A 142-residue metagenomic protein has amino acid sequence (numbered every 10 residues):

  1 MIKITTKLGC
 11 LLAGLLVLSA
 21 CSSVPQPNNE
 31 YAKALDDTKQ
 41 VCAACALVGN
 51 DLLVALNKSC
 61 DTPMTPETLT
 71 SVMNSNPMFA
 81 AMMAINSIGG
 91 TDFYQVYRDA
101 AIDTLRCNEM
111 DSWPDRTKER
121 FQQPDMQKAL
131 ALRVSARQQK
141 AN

Functional and structural regions predicted by a protein language model:
M1-L11: Bacterial N-terminal signal peptides that target proteins for export
I4, P27-N28, L35-D36, S75 (+2 more regions): Intrinsic-disorder/low-complexity regions
V17-A20: C-terminal motif of bacterial Sec signal peptides marking the signal peptidase cleavage site
S22-V24: Bacterial signal peptide processing site
N29-I88, L105: Short N-proximal segments of mature Sec-exported proteins
E67-N142: Compact alpha-helical subdomains of small soluble proteins
